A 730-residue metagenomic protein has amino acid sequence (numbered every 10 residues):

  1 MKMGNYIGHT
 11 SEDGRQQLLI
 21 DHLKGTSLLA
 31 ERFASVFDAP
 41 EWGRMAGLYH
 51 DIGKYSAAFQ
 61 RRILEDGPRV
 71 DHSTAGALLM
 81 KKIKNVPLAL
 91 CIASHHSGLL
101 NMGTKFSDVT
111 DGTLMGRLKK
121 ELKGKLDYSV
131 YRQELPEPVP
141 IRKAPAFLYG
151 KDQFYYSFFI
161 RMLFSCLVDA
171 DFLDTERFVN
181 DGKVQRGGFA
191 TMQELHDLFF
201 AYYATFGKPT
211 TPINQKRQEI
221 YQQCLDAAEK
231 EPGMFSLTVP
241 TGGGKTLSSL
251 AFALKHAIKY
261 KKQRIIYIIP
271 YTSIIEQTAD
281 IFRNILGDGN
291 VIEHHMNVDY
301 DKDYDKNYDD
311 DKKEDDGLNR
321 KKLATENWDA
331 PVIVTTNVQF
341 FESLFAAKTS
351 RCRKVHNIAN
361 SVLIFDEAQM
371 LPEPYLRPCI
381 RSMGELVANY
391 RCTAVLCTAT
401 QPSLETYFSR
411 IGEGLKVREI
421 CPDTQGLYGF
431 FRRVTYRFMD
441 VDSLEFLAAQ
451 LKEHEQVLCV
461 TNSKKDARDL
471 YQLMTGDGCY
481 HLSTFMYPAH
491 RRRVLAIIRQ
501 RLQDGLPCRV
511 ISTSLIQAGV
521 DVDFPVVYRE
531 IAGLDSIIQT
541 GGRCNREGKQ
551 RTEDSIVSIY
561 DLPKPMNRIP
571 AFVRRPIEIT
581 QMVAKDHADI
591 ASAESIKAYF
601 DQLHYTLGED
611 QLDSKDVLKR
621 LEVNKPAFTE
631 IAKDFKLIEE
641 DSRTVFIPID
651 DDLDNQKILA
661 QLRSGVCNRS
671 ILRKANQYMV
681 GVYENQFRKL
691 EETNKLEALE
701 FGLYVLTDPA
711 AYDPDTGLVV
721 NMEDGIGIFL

Functional and structural regions predicted by a protein language model:
M1-A201: Accessory nucleic-acid engagement/destabilization modules that flank
G8-D13, T272, I292-Y304, N462-K465 (+2 more regions): Conserved helicase motor
L88, V387, F446-H454, V460 (+8 more regions): C-terminal helicase lobe and adjacent C-terminal extensions/tails of nucleic-acid helicase motors
E231-A253: Walker A/P-loop
K262-L286, H295-V298, S403: Conserved Walker A/P-loop ATP-binding site and its immediately adjacent core in helicase/helicase-like ATPase domains
G287-F345: Inter-Walker segment of RecA-like/P-loop motor cores
N337-F341, T349-N389: SF2 helicase catalytic motif II
A399-K452: Interdomain hinge/linker at the junction between the two RecA-like core domains of SF2 helicases
